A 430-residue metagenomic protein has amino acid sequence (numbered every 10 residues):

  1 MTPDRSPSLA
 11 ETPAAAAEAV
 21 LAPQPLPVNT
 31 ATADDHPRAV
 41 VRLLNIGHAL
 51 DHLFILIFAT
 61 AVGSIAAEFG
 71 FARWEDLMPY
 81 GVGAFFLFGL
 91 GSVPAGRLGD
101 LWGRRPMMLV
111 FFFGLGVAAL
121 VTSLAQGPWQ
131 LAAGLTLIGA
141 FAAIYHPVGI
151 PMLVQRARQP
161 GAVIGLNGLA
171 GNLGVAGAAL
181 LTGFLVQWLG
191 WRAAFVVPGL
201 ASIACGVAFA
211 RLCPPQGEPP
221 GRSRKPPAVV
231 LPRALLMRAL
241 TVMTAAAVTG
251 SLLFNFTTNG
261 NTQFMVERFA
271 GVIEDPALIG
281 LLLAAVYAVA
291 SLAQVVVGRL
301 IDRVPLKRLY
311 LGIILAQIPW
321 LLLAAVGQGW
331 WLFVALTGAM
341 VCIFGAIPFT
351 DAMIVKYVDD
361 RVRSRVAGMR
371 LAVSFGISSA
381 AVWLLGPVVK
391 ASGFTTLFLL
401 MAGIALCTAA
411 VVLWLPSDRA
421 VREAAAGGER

Functional and structural regions predicted by a protein language model:
F58-A59, R238-L292: Extracytoplasmic gate region of multi-pass secondary transporters
A61-G89, E274-L281: Extracellular/periplasmic helix-loop-helix junction of adjacent transmembrane segments in MFS-like secondary
V82-G96, A284-V296: Central cavity-lining transmembrane alpha-helices of secondary-active solute carriers, predominantly the Major
L90-Q126, I301-V304: Conserved MFS/SLC helix-loop-helix module at the cytosolic interface between two early adjacent transmembrane helices
G134-N172: Cytoplasmic helix-loop-helix junction between adjacent transmembrane helices in 12-TM secondary transporters
N167-P214: Helix-loop-helix hairpin linking two adjacent transmembrane segments in secondary transporters
I301-T350: C-terminal transmembrane helical hairpin of 12-TM major facilitator-type secondary transporters
Y357, R361-F394: A late C-terminal transmembrane helix in Major Facilitator Superfamily
